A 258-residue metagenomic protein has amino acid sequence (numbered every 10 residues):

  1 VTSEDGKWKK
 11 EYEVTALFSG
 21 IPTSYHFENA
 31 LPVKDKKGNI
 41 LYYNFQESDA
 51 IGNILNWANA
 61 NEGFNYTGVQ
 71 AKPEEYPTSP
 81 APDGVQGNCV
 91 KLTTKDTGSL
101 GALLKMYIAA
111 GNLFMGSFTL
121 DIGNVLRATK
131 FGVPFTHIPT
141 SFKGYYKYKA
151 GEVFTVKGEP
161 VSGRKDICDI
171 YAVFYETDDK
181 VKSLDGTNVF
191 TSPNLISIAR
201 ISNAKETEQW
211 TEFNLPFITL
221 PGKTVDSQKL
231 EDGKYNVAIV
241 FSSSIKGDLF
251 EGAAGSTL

Functional and structural regions predicted by a protein language model:
V1-W8: Beta-strand-rich modules
W8-L17: Edge beta-strands of extracellular beta-sandwich domains
L17-P139, K165-D169, Y175, V181-E212 (+3 more regions): Aromatic (Trp/Tyr/Phe) and Gly/Pro-enriched flexible surface segments
F131, T136, Y145, T155-E159: A contiguous catalytic/ligand-binding core that recognizes phosphate-bearing ligands
I138-A150: A short beta-strand element within beta-rich, extracytoplasmic domains of secreted/secretory-pathway proteins
Y148-T155, S162-K165, D179-V181: Extended, low-complexity, turn-rich repeat/linker tracts enriched in Gly/Pro/Ser/Thr and Asp/Glu that occur
T155, F250-E251: Short, flexible/disordered secondary-structure transition segments
